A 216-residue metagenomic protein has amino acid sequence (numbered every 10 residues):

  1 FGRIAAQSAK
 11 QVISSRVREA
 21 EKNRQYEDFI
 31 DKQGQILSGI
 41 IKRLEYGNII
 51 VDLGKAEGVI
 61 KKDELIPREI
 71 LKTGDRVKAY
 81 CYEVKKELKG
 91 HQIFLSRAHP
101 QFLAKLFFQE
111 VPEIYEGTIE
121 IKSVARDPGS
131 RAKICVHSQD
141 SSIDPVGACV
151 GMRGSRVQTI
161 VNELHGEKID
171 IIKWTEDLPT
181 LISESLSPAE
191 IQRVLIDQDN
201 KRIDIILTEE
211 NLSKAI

Functional and structural regions predicted by a protein language model:
F1-I216: RNA-contacting regions in translation and RNA-metabolism proteins, encompassing KH/S1 modules where present
